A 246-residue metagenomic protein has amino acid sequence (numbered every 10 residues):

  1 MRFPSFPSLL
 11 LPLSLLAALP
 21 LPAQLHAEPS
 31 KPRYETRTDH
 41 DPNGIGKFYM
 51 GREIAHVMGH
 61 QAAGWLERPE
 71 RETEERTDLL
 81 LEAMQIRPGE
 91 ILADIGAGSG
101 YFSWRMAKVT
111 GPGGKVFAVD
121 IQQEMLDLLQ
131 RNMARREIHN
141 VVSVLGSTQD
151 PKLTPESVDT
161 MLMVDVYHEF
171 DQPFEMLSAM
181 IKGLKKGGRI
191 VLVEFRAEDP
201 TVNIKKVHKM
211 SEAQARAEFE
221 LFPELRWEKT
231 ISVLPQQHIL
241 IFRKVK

Functional and structural regions predicted by a protein language model:
H26-A93: Class I SAM-dependent transferase core
E90, G114, G188: Glycine-centered, small-residue-biased loops immediately flanking beta-strands in adenine/cofactor-binding cores
A93, A97-D150: Class I SAM-dependent methyltransferase SAM/SAH-binding core
A107-K108, F174-R189: A short glycine-rich, Lys/Arg-flanked "PGG" loop and its adjoining helix->strand segment in the class I
Q149-M161: A short acidic, Gly/Pro-enriched loop at the edge of an enzyme's catalytic core that lines a small-molecule cofactor
V158-F174: A short SAM/SAH-binding and catalytic strip from SAM-dependent methyltransferases
R189-R216: Conserved class I S-adenosyl-L-methionine
W227-K246: Core SAM-dependent methyltransferase catalytic element
